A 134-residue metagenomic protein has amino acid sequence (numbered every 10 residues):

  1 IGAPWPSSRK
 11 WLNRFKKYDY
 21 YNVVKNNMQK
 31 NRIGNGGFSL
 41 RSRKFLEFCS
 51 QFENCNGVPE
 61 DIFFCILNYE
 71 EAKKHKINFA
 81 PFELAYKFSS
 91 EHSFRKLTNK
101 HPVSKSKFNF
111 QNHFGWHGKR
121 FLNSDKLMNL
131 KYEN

Functional and structural regions predicted by a protein language model:
I1-M28: Conserved donor-nucleotide/metal-binding helix-loop-beta segment in metal-dependent transferases, i.e., the alpha-helix
N27-N134: Catalytic core and acceptor-binding pocket of nucleotide-sugar-dependent glycosyltransferases
